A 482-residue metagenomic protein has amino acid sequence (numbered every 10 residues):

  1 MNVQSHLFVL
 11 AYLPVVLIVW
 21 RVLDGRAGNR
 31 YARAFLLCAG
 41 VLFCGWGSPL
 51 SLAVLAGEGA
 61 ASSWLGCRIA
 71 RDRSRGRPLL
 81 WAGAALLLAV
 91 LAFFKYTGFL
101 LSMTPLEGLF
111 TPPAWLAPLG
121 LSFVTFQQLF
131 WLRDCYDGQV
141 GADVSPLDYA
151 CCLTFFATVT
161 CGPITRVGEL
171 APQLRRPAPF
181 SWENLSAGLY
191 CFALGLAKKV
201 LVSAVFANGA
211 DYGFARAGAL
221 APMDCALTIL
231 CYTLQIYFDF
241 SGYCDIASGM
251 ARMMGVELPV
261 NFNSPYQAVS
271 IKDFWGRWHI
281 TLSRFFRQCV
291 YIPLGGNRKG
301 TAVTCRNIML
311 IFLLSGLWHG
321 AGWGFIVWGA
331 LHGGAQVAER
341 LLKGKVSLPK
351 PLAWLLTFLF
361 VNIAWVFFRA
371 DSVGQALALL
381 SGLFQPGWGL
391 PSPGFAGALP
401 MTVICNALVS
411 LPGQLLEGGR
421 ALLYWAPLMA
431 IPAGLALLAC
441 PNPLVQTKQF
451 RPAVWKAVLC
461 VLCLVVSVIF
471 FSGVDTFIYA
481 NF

Functional and structural regions predicted by a protein language model:
M1-A433, C440, T447-N481: Membrane-embedded transmembrane alpha-helical bundles that form the catalytic cores of multi-pass lipid-modifying
